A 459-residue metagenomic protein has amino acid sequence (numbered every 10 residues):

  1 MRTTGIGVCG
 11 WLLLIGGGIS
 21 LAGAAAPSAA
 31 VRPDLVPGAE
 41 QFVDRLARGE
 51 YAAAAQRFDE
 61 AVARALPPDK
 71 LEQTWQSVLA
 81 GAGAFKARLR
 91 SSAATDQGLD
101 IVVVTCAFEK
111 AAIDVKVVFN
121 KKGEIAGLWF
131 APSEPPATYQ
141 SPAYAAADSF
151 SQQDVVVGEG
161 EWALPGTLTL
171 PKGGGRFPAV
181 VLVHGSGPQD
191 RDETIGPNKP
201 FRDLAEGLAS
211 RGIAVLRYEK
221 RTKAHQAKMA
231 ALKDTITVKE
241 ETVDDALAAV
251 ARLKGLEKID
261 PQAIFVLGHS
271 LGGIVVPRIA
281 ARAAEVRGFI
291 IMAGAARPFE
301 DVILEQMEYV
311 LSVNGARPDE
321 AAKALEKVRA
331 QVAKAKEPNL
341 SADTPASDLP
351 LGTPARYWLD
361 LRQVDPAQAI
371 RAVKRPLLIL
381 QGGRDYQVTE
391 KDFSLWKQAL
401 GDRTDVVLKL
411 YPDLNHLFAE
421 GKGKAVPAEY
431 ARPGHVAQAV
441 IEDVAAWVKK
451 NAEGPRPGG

Functional and structural regions predicted by a protein language model:
P37, A52-G98: Short solvent-exposed beta->alpha transition segments
P135-G174: N-terminal cap/lid segment of alpha/beta-hydrolase-fold proteins
L182-E241, E308-L311, A419-Y430: Cap/lid segment of the alpha/beta-hydrolase catalytic domain
T235-E257: Alpha/beta-hydrolase active-site loop
R282, G288-A372, D402: Accessory cap/linker subdomain of secreted extracellular hydrolases
V373, I379-Q381: Short beta-strand/loop motif that positions the catalytic acidic residue of the alpha/beta-hydrolase fold
Y386-D392: Conserved alpha/beta-hydrolase "acid-adjacent" motif
L414-L417, K422-G458: Catalytic active-site module of serine/aspartate enzymes centered on a nucleophile-bearing elbow/loop
